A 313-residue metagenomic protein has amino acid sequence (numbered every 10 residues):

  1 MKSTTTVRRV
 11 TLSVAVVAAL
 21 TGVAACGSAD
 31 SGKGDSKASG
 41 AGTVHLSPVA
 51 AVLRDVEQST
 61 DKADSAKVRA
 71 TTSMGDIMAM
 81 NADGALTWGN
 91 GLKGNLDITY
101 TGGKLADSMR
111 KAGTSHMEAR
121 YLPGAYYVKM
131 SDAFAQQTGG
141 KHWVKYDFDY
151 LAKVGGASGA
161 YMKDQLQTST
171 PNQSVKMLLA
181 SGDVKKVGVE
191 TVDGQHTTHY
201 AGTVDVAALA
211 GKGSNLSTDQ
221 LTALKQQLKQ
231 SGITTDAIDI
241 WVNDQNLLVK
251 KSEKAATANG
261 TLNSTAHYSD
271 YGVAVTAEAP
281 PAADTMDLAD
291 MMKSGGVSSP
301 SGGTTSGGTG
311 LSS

Functional and structural regions predicted by a protein language model:
K2-R8, G27-S313: Subset-of-secretome marker
R8-A18: Sec-dependent N-terminal signal peptides
V17-L20, R120: Generic alpha-helical scaffold signal
T21-A25: C-terminal motif of bacterial Sec signal peptides marking the signal peptidase cleavage site
